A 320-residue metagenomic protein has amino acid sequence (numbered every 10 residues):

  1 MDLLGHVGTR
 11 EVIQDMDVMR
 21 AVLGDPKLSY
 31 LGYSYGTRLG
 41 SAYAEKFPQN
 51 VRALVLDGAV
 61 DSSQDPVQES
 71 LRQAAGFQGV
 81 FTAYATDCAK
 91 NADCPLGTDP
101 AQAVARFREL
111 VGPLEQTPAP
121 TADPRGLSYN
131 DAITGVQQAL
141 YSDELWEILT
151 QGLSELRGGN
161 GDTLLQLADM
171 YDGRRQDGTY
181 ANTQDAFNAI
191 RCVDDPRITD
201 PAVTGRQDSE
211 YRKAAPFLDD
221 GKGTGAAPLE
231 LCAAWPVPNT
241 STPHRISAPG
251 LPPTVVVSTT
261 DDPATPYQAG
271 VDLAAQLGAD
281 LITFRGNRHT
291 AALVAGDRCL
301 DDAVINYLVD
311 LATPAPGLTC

Functional and structural regions predicted by a protein language model:
D2, I13-K27: Conserved acidic catalytic loop of the alpha/beta-hydrolase fold
D25-Y35: Alpha/beta-hydrolase fold nucleophile elbow
S34-L39, F47, D261: Active-site loop->helix "elbow" adjoining a glycine-rich segment at hydrolase catalytic centers
A44-R106, Q151-Q176: A catalytic-pocket lid/entrance helix-loop region that shapes and gates access to the active site across common
V104-L251, V294-G296, D302: Alpha/beta-hydrolase fold active-site neighborhood
G250, V255-S258: Short beta-strand/loop motif that positions the catalytic acidic residue of the alpha/beta-hydrolase fold
P263-Q268: Conserved alpha/beta-hydrolase "acid-adjacent" motif
R285-C320: Catalytic active-site module of serine/aspartate enzymes centered on a nucleophile-bearing elbow/loop
